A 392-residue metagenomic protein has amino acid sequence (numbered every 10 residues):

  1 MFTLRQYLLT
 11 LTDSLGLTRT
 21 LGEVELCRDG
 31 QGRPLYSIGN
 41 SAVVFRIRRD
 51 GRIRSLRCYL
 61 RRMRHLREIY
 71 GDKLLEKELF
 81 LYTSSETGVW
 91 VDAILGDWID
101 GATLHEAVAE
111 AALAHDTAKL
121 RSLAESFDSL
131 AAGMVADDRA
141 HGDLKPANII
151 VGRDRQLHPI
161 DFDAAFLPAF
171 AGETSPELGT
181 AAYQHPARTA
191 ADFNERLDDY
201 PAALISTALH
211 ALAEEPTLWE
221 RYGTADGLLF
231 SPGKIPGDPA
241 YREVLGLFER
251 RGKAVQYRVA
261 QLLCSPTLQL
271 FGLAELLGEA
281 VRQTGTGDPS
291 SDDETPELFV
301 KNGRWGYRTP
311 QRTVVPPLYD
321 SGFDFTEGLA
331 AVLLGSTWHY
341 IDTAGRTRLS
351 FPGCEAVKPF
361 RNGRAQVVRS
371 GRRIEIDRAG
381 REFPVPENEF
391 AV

Functional and structural regions predicted by a protein language model:
M1-P34: Juxta-kinase regulatory segment immediately upstream of eukaryotic protein kinase catalytic domains
F2, A211-P289: Helical subdomain adjoining the active site within ATP-dependent kinase catalytic cores
N40-L75: ATP-binding glycine-rich loop module of kinase domains
K73-R121, G172: Conserved structural core of kinase catalytic domains
A131-V151: Catalytic-loop of the protein kinase fold
D161-F166: Activation of the activation-loop gatekeeper triad in protein kinase-fold domains
E173-A187: Conserved activation segment of eukaryotic-like protein kinases, specifically the C-terminal portion of the activation
G285-V392: Residue-level detector of conserved, function-critical positions
